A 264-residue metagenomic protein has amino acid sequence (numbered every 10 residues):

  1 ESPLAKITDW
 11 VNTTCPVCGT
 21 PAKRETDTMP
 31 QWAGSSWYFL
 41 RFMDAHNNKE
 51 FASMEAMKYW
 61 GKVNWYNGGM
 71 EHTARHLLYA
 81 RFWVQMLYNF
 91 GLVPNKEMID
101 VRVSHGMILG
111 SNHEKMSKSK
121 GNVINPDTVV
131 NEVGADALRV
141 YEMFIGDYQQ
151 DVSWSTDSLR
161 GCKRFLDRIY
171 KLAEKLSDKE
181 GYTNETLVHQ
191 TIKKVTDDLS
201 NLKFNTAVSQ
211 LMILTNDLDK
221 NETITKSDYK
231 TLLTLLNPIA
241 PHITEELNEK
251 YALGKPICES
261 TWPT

Functional and structural regions predicted by a protein language model:
E1-N12, L232-W262: Amphipathic alpha-helical
E1-S177, V188-N216, S227-T234: Structured secondary-structure scaffolds
G146, V195-F204, E222-T225, I243-K250 (+1 more regions): Basic, low-complexity terminal or inter-domain segments flanking catalytic cores
E180-Y182: C-terminal transactivation domains of fungal Zn(2)-Cys(6)
D217-D219, I239: Extended, well-ordered alpha-helical segments in internal regulatory regions
